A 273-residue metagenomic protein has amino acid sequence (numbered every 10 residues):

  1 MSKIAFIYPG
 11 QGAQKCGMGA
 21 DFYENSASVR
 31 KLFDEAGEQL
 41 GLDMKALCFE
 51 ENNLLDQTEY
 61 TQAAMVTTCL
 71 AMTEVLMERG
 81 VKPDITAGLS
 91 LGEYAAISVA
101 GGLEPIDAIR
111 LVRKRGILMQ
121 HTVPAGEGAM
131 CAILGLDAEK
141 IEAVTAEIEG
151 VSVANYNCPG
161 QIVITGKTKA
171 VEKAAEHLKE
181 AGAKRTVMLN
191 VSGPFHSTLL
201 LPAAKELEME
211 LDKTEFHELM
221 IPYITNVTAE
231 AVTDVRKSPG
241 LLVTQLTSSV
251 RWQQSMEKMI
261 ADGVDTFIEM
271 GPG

Functional and structural regions predicted by a protein language model:
S2-K140, R185, L189, T266-P272: FabD-like malonyl-/acyl-CoA
G10, K184, H196, R251-G273: Conserved catalytic block of serine-dependent lipid acyl chemistry
Q11-A13, E38-L40, A100-S248: Alpha/beta catalytic cores of group-transfer enzymes, especially the acyltransferase/condensing modules of polyketide
G17, C69, R236-L242, I260-D262: Short, local alpha-helical segments
S28, T68, A170, E206 (+1 more regions): Charged catalytic carboxylate motif
M77, K179, I260-G263: Non-catalytic positions within long, well-ordered alpha-helices that form the structural scaffold/packing of enzyme
